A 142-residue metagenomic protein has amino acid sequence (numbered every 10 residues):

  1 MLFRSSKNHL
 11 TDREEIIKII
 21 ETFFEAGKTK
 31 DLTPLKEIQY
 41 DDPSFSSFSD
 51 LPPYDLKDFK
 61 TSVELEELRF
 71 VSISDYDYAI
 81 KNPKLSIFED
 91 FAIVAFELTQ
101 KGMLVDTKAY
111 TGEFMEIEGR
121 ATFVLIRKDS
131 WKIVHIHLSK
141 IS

Functional and structural regions predicted by a protein language model:
M1-I38: Short, low-complexity N-terminal intrinsically disordered segments enriched in polar/charged residues
L32-I87: A solvent-exposed, acidic/Ser-Thr-rich amphipathic alpha-helical stretch
Q39, E97-Q100, H137: A mature extracytoplasmic/lumenal domain signature
V71-S72, K101-F114: Short, cysteine-centered beta-strand-loop-beta hairpins and adjacent loop/turn segments enriched in charged/polar
S74-D77, F88-D90, T111-I117: A generic structural micro-feature
I80-N82, A95, I133: Hydrophobic residues on conserved beta-strands that form the core of alpha/beta folds
E89-D106: A short hydrophobic beta-strand element
I93, E113-S142: Short beta-strand edge/turn micro-motifs at domain boundaries
